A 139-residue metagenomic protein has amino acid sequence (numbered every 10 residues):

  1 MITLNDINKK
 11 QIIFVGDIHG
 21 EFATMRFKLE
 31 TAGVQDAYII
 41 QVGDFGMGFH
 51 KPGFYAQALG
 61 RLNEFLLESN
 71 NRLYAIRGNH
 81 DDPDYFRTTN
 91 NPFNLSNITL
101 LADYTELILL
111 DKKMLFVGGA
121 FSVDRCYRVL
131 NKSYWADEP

Functional and structural regions predicted by a protein language model:
I2-K9, V15, G20-L109: Core catalytic region of metal-dependent phosphoesterases/phosphodiesterases, especially metallo-beta-lactamase-like
K112-P139: Active-site-proximal loop/helix segment associated with metal-binding centers of metalloenzymes
